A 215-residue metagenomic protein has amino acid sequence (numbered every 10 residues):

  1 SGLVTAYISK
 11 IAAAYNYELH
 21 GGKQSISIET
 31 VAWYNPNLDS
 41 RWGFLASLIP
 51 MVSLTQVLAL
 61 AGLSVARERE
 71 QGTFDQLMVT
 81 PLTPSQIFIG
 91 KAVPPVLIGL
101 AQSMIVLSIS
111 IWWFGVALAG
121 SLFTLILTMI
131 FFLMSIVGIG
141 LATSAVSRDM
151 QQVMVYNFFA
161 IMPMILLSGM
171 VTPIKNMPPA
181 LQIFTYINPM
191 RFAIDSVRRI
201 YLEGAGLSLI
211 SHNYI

Functional and structural regions predicted by a protein language model:
S1-L60: Transport-system extracytoplasmic interface segments
S1-V4, I49, E68-M78, G99-L107 (+1 more regions): Hydrophobic alpha-helical transmembrane segments
Y7, L45, A61, G72-T73 (+8 more regions): Hydrophobic alpha-helical segments typical of transmembrane helices and their membrane-interface/capping positions
Y34-L38, A117, G169-I215: Membrane-interfacial helix-loop-helix junctions in multi-pass membrane proteins
L48-T55, V96, I130-M134, Y156-I174 (+1 more regions): Hydrophobic transmembrane alpha-helices
P50-T73, L141, A145: A hydrophobic alpha-helix feature that marks transmembrane segments and, especially, their cytosolic C-terminal ends
R67, Q76-P84, V146: Short helix-to-coil transition segments within interhelical loops that connect adjacent transmembrane helices
P84-M162, L207-H212: Alpha-helical transmembrane segments and their short interhelical loops
